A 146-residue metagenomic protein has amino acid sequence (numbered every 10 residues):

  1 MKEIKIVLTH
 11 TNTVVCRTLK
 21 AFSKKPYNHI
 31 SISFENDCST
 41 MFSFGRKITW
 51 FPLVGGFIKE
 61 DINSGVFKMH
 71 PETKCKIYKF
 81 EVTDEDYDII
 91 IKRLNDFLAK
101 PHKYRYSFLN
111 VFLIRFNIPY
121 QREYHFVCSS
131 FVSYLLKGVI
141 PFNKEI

Functional and structural regions predicted by a protein language model:
K2-I6: Extreme N-terminal starter segment of soluble prokaryotic enzymes
T9-K79, F112-P119: Glycine-rich catalytic cores of cysteine/serine-nucleophile enzymes that process amide/ester linkages in cell-envelope
K24-Y27, T83, Y87, H125 (+1 more regions): Solvent-exposed, acidic/flexible segments
N63-E72, D86-V111: A structural motif
Y78-E81, L98: Amphipathic alpha-helical blocks and their helix-capping loop/short-beta junctions
D96, K100-I146: Activation targets extended, charge/polar-rich intrinsically disordered C-terminal tails
